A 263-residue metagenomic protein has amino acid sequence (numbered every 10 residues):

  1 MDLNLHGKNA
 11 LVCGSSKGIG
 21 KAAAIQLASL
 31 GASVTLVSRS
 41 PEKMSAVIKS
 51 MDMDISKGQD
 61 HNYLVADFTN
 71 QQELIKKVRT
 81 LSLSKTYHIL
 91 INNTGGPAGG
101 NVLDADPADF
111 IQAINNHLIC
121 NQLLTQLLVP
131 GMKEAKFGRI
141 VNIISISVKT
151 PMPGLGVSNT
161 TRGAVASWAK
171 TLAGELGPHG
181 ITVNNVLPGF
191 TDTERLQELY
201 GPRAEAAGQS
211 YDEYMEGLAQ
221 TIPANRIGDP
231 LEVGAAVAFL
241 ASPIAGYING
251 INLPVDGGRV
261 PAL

Functional and structural regions predicted by a protein language model:
N4, I19, T150, V237-A238 (+1 more regions): Short C-terminal tail/terminal secondary-structure segment of NAD(P)H-dependent dehydrogenase/reductase domains
N9, S16-G18: Conserved glycine-rich cofactor-binding loop
N101-I114, I140, L218-A219: Substrate-binding pocket helix/loop in short-chain dehydrogenase/reductase
T125, T161-R162, A169: Active-site helix of classical SDR
P130, G174-E175, G246: Alpha-helical segment proximal to the catalytic Tyr-Lys
S145: Residue(s) in the substrate-gating loop at a strand-loop-helix junction that position the organic substrate next
G177, T182, I248-G250: Short, small/polar-rich loop/turn modules that mediate ligand/substrate recognition or access, typified
